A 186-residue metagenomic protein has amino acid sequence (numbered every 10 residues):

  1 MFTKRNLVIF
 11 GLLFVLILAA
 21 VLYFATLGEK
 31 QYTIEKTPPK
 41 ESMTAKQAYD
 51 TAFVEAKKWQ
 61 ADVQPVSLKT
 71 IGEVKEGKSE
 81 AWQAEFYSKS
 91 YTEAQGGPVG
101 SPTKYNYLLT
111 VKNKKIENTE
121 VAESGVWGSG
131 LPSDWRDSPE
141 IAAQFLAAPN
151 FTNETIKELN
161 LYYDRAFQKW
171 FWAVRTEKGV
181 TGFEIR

Functional and structural regions predicted by a protein language model:
F2-R186: Long, terminal "pre-/pro-" and other extracytoplasmic accessory regions that lie outside the mature folded/catalytic
